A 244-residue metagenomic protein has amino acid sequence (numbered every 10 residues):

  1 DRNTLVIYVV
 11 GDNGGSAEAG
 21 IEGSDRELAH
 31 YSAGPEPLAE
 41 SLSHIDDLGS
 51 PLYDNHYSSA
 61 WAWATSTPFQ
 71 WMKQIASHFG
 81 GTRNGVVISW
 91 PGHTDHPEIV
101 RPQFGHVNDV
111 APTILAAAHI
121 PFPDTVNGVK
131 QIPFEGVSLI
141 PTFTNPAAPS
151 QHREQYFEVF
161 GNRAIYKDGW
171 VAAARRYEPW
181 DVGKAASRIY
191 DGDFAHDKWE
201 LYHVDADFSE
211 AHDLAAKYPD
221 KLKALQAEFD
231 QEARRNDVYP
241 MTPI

Functional and structural regions predicted by a protein language model:
D1-I21, H44-D47, W63, P68 (+1 more regions): Metal-dependent active-site segment of extracytoplasmic phospho-/sulfohydrolases and closely related
D1-R2, F122-V129, Y239-T242: Surface-exposed patches in mature extracellular/periplasmic domains of secreted proteins
D1-V6, S150-H152, K167-W170, K221: Loop/turn elements at helix/coil->beta-strand transitions in domains of secreted/extracellular proteins
N3-L5, A17-Y31, P97, A116 (+3 more regions): Short, solvent-exposed loop/turn and secondary-structure capping segments
T4-G14, G85-I88, V110-L115, Y202 (+1 more regions): Beta-strand elements within well-structured catalytic alpha/beta cores of enzymes that handle phosphate/sulfate esters
A33-P149, K167, G183: Substrate-binding rim/cap in mid-to-C-terminal beta-strand-loop elements of soluble/periplasmic
A64, F69-T82, F157-A215: C-terminal, low-complexity/hydrophilic appendages and adjacent surface loops of extracellular/periplasmic anionic
G105-P112, P133-V137, H196-W199, F208 (+1 more regions): A structural signal for well-ordered alpha-helical segments within the folded catalytic domains of diverse enzymes
